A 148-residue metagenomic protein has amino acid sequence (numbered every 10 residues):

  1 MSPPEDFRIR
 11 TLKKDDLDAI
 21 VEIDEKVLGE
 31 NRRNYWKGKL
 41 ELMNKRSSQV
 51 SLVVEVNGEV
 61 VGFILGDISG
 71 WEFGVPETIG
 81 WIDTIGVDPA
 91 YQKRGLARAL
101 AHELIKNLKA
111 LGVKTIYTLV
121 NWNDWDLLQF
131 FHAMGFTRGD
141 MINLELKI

Functional and structural regions predicted by a protein language model:
F7, K14-D15, E22, K26-E77 (+2 more regions): Acetyl-CoA-dependent GNAT
L12, I85-V87, V120: Hydrophobic adenine-recognition pocket in adenosine-nucleotide-binding enzymes
Q49, G139-L144: Short hydrophobic/aromatic beta-strand or adjacent loop that forms the aromatic wall/cage of a ligand/substrate-binding
V87, K93-K106, A133: Conserved acetyl-CoA-binding loop-helix of GNAT-fold acetyltransferases
R98, W122-D140: Conserved active-site alpha-helix within GNAT-family acetyltransferase domains
L108-V120: Conserved GNAT acetyl-CoA-binding A-motif
